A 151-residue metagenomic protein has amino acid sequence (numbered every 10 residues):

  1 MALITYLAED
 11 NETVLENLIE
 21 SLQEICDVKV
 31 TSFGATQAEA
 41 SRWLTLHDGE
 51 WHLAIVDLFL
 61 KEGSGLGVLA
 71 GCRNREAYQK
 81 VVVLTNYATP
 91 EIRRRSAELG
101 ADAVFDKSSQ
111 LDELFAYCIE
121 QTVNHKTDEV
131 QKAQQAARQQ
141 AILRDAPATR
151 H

Functional and structural regions predicted by a protein language model:
E9: Conserved acidic carboxylate
E12-F33: Two-component/phosphorelay signaling modules centered on CheY-like receiver
F33-L53: Acidic, metal-coordinating helix/loop segments flanking the phosphotransfer/catalytic sites of two-component signaling
D57-F59: Active-site residues of response regulator receiver
L66-A77: Short amphipathic alpha-helix used as the core "switch/output" element in two-component signaling
A88-F105, S109, E113: Alpha4 helix (beta4-alpha4-beta5 surface) of REC/receiver domains from two-component response regulators
E113, V123-H151: CheY-like receiver
